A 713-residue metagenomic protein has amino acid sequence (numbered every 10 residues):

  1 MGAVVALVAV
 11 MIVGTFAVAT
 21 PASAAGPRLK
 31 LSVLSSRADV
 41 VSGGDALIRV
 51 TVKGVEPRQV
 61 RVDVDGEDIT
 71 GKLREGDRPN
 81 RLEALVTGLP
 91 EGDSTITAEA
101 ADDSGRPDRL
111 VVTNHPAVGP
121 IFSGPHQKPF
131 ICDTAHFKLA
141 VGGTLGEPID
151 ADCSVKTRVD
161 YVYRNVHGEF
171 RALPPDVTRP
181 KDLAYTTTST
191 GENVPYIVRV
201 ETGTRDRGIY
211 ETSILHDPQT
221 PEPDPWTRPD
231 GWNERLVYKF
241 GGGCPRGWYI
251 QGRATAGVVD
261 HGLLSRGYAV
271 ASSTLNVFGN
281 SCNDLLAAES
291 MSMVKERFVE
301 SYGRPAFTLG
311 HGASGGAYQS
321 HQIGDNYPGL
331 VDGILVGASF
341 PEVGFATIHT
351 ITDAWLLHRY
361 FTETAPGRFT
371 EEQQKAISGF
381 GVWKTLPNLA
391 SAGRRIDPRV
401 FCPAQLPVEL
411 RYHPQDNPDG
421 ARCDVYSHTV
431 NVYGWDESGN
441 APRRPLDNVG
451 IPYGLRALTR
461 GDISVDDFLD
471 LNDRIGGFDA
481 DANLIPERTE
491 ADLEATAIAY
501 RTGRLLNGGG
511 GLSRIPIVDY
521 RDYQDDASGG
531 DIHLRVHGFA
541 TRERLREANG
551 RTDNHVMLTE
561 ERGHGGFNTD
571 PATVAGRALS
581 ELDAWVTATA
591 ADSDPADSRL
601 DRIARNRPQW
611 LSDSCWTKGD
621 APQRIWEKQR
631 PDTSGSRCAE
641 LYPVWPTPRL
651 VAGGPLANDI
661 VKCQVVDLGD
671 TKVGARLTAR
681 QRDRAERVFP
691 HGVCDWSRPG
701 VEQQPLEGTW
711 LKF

Functional and structural regions predicted by a protein language model:
M1-V10: Sec-dependent N-terminal signal peptides
I12-R28: C-terminal region of N-terminal signal peptides and the immediate post-cleavage residues of exported proteins
A25-A313, A317-F713: C-terminal His-loop and adjacent cap/lid subdomain of alpha/beta-hydrolase
